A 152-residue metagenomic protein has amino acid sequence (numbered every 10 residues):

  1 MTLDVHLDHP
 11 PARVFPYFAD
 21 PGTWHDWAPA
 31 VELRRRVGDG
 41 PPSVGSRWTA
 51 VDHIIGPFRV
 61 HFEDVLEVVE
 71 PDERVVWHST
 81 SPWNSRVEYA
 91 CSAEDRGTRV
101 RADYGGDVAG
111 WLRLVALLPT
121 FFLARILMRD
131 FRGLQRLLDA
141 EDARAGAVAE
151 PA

Functional and structural regions predicted by a protein language model:
M1, V60, S85: Exposed loop/turn and edge beta-strand positions of beta-sandwich/beta-sheet ligand-binding modules
M1-G38, S43, A152: Hydrophobic ligand-binding cavity/cleft-lining segments
T2, R35-R36, I54, V115-F122: Conserved short-loop catalytic and cofactor-binding motifs
D4-D8, V65, A90-S92: Generic structural detector for well-ordered beta-strands
A12, G22, E73-V75, S85: Glycine-centered loop/turn positions within well-structured domains that cap or flank conserved ligand/cofactor-binding
V14-F18, W24, W48-A50, L66 (+2 more regions): Hydrophobic pocket/interface hotspot
R35-P82, E94-R96, R132-A152: Glycine-rich portal/gate segments that line the openings of hydrophobic small-molecule binding cavities
V76-R129, A145-A147: Beta-strand/loop substructures that line and gate deep hydrophobic ligand-binding cavities in soluble
